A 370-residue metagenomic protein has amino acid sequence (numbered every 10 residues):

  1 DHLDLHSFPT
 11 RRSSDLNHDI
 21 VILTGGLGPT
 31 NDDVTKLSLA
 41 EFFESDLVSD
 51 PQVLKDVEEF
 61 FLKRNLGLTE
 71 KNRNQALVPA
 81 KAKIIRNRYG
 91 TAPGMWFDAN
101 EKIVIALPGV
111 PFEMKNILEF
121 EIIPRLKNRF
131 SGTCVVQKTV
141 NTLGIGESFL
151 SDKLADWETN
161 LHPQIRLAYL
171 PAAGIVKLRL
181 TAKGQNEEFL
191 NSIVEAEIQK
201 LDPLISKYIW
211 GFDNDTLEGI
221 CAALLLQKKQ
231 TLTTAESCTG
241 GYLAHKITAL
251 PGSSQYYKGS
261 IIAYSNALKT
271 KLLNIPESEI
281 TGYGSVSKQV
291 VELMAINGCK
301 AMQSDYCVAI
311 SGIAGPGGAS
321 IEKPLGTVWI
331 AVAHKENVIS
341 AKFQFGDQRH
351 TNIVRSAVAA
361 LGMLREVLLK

Functional and structural regions predicted by a protein language model:
D1-S13: Short, small-residue-biased leader/transition segments that mark boundaries at the very start of proteins
R11-R12, D32, V57-F60, E147 (+5 more regions): Conserved N-terminal alpha-helical segment that immediately precedes and caps sugar-phosphate-binding
R12, D33-R129: Proline/glycine-rich low-complexity loops and linkers
R12-L23, I280-K288: Short, structured active-site "lid" loops
L23-D46, L201, I205-F212: Flexible gly/pro-rich beta->alpha loop and the following alpha-helix that scaffold active-site loops
L23-N31, P108, K183, I310-I313: Glycine-rich beta-strand-to-loop/alpha-helix junction loops that act as flexible
D98-G174, R179-T181, F189-V194: Accessory alpha-helical/coil subdomains and C-terminal extensions that flank or cap enzyme catalytic cores
E187-K370: Short alpha-helical segments enriched in small residues
